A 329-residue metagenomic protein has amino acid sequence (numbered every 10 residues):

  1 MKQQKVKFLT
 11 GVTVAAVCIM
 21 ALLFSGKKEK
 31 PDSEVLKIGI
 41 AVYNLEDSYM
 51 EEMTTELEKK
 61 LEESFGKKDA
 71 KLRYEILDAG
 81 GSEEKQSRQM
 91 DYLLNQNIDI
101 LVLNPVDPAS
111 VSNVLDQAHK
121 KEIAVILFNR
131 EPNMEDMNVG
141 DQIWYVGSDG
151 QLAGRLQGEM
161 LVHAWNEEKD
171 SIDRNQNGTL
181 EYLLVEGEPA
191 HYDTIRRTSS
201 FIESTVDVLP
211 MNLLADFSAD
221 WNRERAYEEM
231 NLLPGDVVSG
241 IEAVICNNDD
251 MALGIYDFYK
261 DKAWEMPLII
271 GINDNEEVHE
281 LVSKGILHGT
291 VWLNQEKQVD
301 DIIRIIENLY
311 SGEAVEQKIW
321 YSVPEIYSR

Functional and structural regions predicted by a protein language model:
M1-K37, D116-K121: Short, low-complexity disordered leader/linker segments with a strong preference for bacterial N-terminal type II
T10-G11, E34, L45, G178-P189 (+2 more regions): Hinge/cleft segment of the Venus flytrap/periplasmic-binding protein
G39-K60, S64, E75-S87, Q96-I98 (+4 more regions): Extracytoplasmic "Venus flytrap"
Y49-F65, A153-Q157, Y192-M211, R225 (+2 more regions): Short, solvent-exposed amphipathic alpha-helices that sit in or adjacent to ligand/effector-binding or catalytic
E63-A79, L184, T205-R223: Short beta-strand elements in bilobed, periplasmic/extracellular small-molecule ligand-binding domains
Q86, Y145-N177, A226, N275-V278 (+1 more regions): Hydrophobic alpha-helical segments within soluble ligand-binding/sensing domains
D91, L103-K120, V125, F201 (+1 more regions): Hydrophobic alpha-helical
V114-L152, D173, N177-G178, N275-S283: Flexible loop/hinge segments that line or gate small-molecule binding clefts
